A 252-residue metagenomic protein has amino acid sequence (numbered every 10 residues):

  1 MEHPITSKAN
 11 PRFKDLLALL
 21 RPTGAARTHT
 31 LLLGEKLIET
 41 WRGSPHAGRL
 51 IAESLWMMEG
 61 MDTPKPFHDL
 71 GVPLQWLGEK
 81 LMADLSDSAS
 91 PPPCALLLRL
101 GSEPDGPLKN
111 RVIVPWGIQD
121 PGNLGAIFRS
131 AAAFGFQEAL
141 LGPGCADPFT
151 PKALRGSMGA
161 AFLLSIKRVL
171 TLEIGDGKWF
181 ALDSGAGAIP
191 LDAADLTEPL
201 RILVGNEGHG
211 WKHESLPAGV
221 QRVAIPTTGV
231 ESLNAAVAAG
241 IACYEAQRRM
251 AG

Functional and structural regions predicted by a protein language model:
M1-A89, K178: N-terminal positively charged helical leader segments and presequences
I5, T30, W116-G117, G142-P143 (+2 more regions): Glycine- and other small-residue-rich loops at beta-strand/loop junctions that grip anionic moieties
G34, Q119-I127, S232-A238: Amphipathic alpha-helical repeat scaffolds
E35-K36, M58-T63, L100-S102, L170-L172 (+2 more regions): Short, polar loop motifs at secondary-structure junctions
G43, L97-G187: RNA substrate-binding interface of SAM-dependent RNA methyltransferases
L96, S130-F134, C145-F162, H213-G252: Structured adenosyl-cofactor binding patch, chiefly the S-adenosyl-L-methionine
A181-V230, A235: Active-site/ligand-binding-proximal alpha/beta "capping" segment
